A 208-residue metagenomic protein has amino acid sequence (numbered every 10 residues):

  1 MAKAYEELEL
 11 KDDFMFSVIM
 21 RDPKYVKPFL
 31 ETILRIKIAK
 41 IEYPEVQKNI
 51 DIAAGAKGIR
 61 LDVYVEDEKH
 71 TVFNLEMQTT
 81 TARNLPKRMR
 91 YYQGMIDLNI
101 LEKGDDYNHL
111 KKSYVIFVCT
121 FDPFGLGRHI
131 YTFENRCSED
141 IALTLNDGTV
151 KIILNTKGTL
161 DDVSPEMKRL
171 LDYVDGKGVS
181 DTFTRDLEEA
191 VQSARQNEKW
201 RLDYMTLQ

Functional and structural regions predicted by a protein language model:
M1-E6, L10, F14, E66-E68 (+2 more regions): Short, charged alpha-helical interaction segments and adjacent helix-coil junctions
M1-V150, L160-D162: Accessory alpha/beta interaction modules
G148-K151, T156-L160, L171-V174: C-terminal segments that line or cap access tunnels to active or ligand-binding sites in enzymes and enzyme-associated
